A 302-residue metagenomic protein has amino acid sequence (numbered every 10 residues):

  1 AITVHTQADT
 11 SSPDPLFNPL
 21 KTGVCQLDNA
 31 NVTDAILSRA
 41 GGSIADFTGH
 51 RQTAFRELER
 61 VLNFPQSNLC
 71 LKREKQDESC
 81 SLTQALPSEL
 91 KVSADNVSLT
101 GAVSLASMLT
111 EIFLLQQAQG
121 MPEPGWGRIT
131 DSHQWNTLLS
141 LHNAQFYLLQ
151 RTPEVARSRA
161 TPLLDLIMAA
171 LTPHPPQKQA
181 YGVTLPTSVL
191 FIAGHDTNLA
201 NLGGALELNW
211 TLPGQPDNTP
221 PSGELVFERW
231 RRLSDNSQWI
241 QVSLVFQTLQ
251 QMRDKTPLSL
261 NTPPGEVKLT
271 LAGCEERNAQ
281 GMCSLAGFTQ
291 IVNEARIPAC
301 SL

Functional and structural regions predicted by a protein language model:
A1-L190, G194-L302: Signature for phosphate-centric chemistry
